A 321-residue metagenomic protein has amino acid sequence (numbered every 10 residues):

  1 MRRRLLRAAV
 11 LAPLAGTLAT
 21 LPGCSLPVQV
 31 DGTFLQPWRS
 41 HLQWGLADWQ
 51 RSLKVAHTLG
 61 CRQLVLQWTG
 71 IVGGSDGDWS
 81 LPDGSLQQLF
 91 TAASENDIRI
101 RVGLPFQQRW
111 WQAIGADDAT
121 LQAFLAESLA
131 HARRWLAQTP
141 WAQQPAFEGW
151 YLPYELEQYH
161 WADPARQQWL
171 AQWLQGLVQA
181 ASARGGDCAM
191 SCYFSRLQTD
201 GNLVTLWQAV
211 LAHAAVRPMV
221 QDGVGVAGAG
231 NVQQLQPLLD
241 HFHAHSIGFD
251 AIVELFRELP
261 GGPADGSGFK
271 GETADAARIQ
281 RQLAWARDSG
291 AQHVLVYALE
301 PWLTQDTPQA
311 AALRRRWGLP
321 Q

Functional and structural regions predicted by a protein language model:
R4-S25: N-terminal export signals
C24-C61: Boundary/entry segment of secreted carbohydrate-active catalytic domains
A47-V72, A212, R217-P218, A286: Catalytic domains of carbohydrate-active enzymes, especially glycoside hydrolases
Q50-V55, V65-R109, R166-R184: Aromatic-lined substrate-binding rim segments of carbohydrate-active enzymes
G103-P105, Y151, L177-G201, V220 (+1 more regions): Aromatic-lined carbohydrate-recognition surfaces of secreted/lumenal glycan-active proteins
W135-P164, L295: Active-site groove signature of glycoside hydrolases
Y154, V204-N231: Aromatic- and acid-rich polysaccharide-binding/catalytic face of secreted or lumenal carbohydrate-active enzymes
G225-A227, G248-P320: Substrate-binding cleft of secreted/luminal carbohydrate-active enzymes
